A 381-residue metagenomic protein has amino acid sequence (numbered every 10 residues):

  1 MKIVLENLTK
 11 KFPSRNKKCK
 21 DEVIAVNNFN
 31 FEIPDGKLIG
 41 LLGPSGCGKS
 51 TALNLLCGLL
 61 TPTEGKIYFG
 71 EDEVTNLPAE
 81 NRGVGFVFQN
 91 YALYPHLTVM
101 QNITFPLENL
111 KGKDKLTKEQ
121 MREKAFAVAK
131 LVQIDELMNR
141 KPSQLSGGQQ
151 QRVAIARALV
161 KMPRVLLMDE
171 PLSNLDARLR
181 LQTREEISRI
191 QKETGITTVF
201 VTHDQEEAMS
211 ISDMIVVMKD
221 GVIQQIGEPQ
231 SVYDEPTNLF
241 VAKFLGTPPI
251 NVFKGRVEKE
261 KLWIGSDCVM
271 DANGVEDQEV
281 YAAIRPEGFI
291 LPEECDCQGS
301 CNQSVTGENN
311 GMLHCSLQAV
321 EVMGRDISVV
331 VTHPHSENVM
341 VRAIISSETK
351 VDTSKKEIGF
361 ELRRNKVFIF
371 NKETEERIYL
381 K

Functional and structural regions predicted by a protein language model:
L42-P44: The feature captures the beta-strand-to-loop junction immediately N-terminal to the Walker
C57: Helix-to-loop junction immediately C-terminal to a conserved catalytic motif
T63-K66, D220, V367: Conserved coupling/switch loops of ABC nucleotide-binding domains, chiefly the family-specific signature
G65-E73: Conserved ABC transporter NBD signature motif
G83, Q89, L93-F240: ABC ATPase nucleotide-binding domains
K261-K381: Non-catalytic connector elements of ABC transporters
